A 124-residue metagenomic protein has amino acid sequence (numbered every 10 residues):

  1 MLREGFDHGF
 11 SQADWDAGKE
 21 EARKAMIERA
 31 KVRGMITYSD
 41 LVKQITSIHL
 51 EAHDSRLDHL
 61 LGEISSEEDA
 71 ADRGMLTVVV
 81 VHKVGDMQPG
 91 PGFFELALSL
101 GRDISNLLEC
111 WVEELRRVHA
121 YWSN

Functional and structural regions predicted by a protein language model:
M1-G5: Long, low-complexity, charged/polar intrinsically disordered regions in eukaryotic proteins
F6-R23, E28-N124: Nucleic acid-binding interface residues in structured DNA/RNA-binding domains, emphasizing the DNA-engaging scaffolds
